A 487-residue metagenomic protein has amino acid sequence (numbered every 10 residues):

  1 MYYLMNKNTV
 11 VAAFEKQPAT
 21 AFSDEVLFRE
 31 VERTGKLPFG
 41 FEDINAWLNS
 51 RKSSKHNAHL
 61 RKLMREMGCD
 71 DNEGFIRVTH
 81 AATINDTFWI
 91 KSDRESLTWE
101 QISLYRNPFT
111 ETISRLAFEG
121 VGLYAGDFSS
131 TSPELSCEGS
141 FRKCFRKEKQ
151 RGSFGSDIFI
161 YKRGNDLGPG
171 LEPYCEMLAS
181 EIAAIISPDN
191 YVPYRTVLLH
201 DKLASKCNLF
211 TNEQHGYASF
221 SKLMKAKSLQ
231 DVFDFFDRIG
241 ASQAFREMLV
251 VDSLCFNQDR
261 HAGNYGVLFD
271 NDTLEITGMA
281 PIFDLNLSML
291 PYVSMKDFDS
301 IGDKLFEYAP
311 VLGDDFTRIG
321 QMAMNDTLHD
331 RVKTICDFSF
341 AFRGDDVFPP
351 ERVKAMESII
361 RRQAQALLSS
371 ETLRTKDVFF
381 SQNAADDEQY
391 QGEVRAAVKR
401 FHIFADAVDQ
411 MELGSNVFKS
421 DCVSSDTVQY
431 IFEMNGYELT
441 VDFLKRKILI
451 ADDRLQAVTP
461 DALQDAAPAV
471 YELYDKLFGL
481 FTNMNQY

Functional and structural regions predicted by a protein language model:
M1-V250, L254-F256, L268-E393, R400-H402 (+5 more regions): Phosphate/dinucleotide-binding and metal-coordinating scaffold of catalytic cores in nucleotide-dependent enzymes
D24-V31, L37-P38, N435-E472, G479 (+1 more regions): Intrinsically disordered, low-complexity regulatory segments enriched in Ser/Thr/Pro and charged residues
H261, G266-L268: Conserved protein-kinase catalytic-loop segment immediately C-terminal to the catalytic Asp of the HRD motif
V332, Q391, R395, A405 (+4 more regions): Low-complexity, intrinsically disordered short peptide segments enriched in small/polar/basic residues
A385, A397-V398, D406-V408, D452 (+2 more regions): Intrinsic disorder/low-complexity segments
D406-K447: Amphipathic, interaction-prone secondary-structure segments
V408-D409, G414, F418-D421, T459-V470 (+1 more regions): Function-determining sites in protein domains
Q486-Y487: Cys-based phosphatases of the PTP/DUSP/CDC25 superfamily and their flanking regulatory architecture
